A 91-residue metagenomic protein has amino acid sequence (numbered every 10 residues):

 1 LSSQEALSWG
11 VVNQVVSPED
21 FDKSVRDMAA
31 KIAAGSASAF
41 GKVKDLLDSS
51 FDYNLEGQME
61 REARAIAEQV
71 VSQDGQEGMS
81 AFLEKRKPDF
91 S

Functional and structural regions predicted by a protein language model:
S3, V12-E60, E68, Q73 (+1 more regions): C-terminal long alpha-helix characteristic of the crotonase
A6, V43, F82: Terminal peptide-recognition signature
W9-G10, K85: Structural motif
V11, M79: Short glycine-/small-residue motifs
D74-G75, A81: Interdomain hinge/lid region at the active-site interface of Rossmann-like NAD(P)-dependent oxidoreductases
S80-S91: Terminal low-complexity tails and localization/encapsulation signals of metabolic enzymes
